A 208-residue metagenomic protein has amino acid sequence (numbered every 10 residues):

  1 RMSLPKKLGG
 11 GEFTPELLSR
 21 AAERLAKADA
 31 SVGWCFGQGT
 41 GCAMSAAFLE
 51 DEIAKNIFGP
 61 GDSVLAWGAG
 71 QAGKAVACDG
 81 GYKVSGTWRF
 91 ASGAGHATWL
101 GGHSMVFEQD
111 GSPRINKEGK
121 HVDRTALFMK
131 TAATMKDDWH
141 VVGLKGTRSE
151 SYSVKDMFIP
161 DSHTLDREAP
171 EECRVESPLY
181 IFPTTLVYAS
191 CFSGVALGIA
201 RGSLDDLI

Functional and structural regions predicted by a protein language model:
M2-T98, E108, S112-K120: Glycine-rich flavin
P5, L127-M129, I159-P160, R174: Short, solvent-exposed coil/turn linker segments
A21, V32, M135, H140 (+1 more regions): Glycine-rich, flexible loop/turn motifs
A22-E23, I53-K55, G102-M105, H121 (+2 more regions): Short, low-complexity, polar/charged sequence segments that are solvent-exposed and flexible
G37-A43, G70-A72, N116-A126, K130 (+3 more regions): Low-complexity, flexible helical/coil segments
D51-F58, K130-M135, D161-T164, A169: Short alpha-helical interface patches
G81-D156: FAD-binding subdomain of flavoenzyme oxidoreductases
V142-I208: Glycine-rich beta->alpha junctions and the first turn(s) of the following alpha-helix
